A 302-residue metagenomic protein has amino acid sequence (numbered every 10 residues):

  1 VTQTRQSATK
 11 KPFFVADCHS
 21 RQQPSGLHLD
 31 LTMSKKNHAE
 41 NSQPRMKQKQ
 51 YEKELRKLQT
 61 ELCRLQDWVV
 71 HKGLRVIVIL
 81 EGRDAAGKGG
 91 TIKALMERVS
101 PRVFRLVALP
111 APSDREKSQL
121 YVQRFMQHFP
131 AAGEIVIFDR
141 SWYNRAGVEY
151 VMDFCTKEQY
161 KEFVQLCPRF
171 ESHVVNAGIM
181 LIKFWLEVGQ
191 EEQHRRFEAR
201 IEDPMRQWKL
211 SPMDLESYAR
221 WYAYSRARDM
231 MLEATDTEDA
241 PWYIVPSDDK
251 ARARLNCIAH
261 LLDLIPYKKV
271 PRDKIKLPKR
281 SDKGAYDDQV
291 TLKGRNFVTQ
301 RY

Functional and structural regions predicted by a protein language model:
V1-D30: Intrinsically disordered, low-complexity segments enriched in serine/proline and basic residues
F13-F14, H28-Y302: Glycine-rich phosphate-binding loop of ATP-dependent small-molecule kinases
